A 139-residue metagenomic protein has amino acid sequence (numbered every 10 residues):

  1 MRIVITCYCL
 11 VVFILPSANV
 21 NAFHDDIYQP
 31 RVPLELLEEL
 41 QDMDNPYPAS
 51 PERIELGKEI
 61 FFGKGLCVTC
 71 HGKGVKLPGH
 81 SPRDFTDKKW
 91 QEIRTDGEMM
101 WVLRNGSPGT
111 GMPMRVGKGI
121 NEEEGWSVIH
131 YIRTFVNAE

Functional and structural regions predicted by a protein language model:
M1-D42, E139: N-terminal export/targeting leaders of redox proteins
A22-Y28, P78-D84, R104-V136: Axial heme c-ligation environment in periplasmic c-type cytochrome domains
P30-F62: Electrostatic cytochrome c docking/interface patches
E52, L56, T95-E98, E123-S127: Extracytoplasmic/secreted proteins, especially bacterial periplasmic and envelope-associated proteins
G57, K64-K73, V128-I132: The canonical Cys-X-X-Cys-His
F62-K64, T134-E139: Short sequence/structural segments immediately N-terminal
T69-R104: Gly/Gly-Pro-rich "capping" loops immediately C-terminal to redox-active cysteine motifs in periplasmic/lumenal
